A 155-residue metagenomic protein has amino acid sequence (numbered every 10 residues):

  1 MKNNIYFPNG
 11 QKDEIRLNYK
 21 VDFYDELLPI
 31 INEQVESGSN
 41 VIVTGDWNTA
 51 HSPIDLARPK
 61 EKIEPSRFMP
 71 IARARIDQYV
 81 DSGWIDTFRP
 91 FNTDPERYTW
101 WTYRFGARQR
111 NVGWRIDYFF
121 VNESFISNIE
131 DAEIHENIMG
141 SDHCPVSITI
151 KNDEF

Functional and structural regions predicted by a protein language model:
M1-Q11, T44: Active-site-proximal beta-strand elements of phosphoester/diester hydrolases
Y6, F119-V121, S147-K151: Short, well-ordered beta-strand micro-motif
E14-Y19: Short, solvent-exposed loop/turn segments at secondary-structure boundaries
F23-V112, I116: Metal-dependent phosphoesterases centered on the DNase I-like endonuclease/exonuclease/phosphatase
W101-T102, I129-E136: Short, solvent-exposed helix-loop connector elements
F125-N128, F155: Short helix-loop capping/hinge motifs at secondary-structure junctions, enriched in acidic/polar residues
E133-F155: Surface polyanion/phosphate-binding segment centered on an Asp-His-Pro turn
